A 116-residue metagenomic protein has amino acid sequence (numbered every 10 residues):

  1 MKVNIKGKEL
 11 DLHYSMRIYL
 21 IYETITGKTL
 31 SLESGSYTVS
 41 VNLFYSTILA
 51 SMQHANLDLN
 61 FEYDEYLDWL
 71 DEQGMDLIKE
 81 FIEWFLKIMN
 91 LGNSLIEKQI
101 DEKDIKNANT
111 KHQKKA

Functional and structural regions predicted by a protein language model:
N4, L20, T24-S36, L57-A116: Charged interaction scaffolds used for protein-protein
I5-L10: Glycine-centered positions within short beta-strands or beta-hairpins
S15: Residue-level signal for threonine
N42-S46: Extended, low-complexity alpha-biased scaffolding regions
L49-H54: A short secondary-structure junction motif
